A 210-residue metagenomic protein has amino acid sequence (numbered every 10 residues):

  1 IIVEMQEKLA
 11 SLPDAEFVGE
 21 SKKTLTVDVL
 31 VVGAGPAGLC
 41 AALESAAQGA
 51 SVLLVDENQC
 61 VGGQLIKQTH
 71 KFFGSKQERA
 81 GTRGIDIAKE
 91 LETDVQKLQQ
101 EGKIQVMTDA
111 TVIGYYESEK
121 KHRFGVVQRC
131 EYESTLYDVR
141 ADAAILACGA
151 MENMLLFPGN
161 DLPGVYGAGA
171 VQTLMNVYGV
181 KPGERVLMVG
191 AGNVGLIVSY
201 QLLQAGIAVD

Functional and structural regions predicted by a protein language model:
I1-D210: Residues forming the flavin
